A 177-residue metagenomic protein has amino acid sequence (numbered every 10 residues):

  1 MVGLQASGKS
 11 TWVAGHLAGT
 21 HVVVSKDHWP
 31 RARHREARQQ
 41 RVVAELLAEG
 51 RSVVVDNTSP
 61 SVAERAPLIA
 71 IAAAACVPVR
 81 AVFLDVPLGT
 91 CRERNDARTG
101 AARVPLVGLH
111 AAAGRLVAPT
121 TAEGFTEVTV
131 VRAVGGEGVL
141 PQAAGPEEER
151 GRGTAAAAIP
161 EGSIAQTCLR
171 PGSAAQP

Functional and structural regions predicted by a protein language model:
M1: Hydrophobic anchor at the beta1->P-loop junction of P-loop NTPases
L4: P-loop (Walker A) phosphate-binding loop of NTP-binding proteins
S7-E64: Conserved substrate/cofactor phosphate-moiety recognition/catalytic segment in nucleotide-dependent phosphotransferases
A14-G15, K26, L46-E49, A66 (+4 more regions): Catalytic phosphate/metal-binding cores of nucleic-acid and nucleotide-processing enzymes, i.e., regions that mediate
H21, E49-R51, A75-R80, E123-E127: Short glycine-/polar-rich loops that comprise or flank the Walker A/P-loop and associated switch/sensor motifs
W29, S61, D85-T90, G135-E137: Conserved nucleotide-binding/hydrolysis micro-motifs of P-loop NTPases
A75-R94: Conserved phosphate-donor/acceptor-positioning beta-strand/loop module used by diverse small-molecule
G89-P177: Conserved GTP-binding G-domain of TRAFAC-class P-loop NTPases and closely related GTPase folds
